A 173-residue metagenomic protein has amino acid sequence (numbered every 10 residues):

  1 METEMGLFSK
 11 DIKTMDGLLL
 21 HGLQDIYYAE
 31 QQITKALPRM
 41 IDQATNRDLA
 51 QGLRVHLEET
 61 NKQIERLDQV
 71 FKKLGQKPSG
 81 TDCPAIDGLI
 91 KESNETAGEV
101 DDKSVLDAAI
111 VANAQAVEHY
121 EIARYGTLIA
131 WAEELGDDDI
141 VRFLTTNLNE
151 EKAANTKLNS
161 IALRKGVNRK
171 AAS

Functional and structural regions predicted by a protein language model:
M1-S173: Amphipathic alpha-helical hairpins
